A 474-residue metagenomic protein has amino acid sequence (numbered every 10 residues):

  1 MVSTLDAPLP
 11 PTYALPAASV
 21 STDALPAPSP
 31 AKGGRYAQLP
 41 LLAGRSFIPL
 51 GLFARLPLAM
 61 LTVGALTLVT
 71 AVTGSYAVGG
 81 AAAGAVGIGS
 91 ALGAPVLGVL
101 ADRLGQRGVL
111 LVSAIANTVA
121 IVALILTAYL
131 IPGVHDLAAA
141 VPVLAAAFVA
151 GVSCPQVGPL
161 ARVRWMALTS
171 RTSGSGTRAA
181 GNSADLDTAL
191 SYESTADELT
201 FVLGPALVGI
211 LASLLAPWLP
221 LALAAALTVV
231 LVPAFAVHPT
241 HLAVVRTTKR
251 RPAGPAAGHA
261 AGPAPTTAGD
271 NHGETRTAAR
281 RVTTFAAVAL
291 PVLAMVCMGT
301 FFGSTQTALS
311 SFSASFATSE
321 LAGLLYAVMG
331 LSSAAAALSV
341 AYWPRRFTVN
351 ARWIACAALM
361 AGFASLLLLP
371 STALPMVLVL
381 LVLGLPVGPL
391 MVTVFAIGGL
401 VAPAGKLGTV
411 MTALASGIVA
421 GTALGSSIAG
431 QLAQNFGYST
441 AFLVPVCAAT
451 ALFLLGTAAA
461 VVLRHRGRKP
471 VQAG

Functional and structural regions predicted by a protein language model:
A17, S21-G44, V237-T300, G474: Juxtamembrane intracellular "pre-TM" segments in multi-pass secondary transporters
P26-A94, A278-A327: Helix-loop boundary and gating motifs at the non-cytosolic
A65, P155-S173, L309, P389-A402: Intracellular juxtamembrane helix-capping segments at the cytosolic ends of symmetry-related transmembrane helices
G93-Q106, A212, A335-N350, A433: Helix-to-loop junctions at the C-terminal end of transmembrane segments in multipass secondary transporters
I115-L137, A236, L359-S371: C-terminal ends and interior cores of transmembrane alpha-helices in multi-pass membrane transporters/permeases
D136-A140, S213-A226, Q431-A451: A membrane-interface helix-boundary motif in multi-pass transporters
N350-V394: C-terminal transmembrane helical hairpin of 12-TM major facilitator-type secondary transporters
G405-Y438: A late C-terminal transmembrane helix in Major Facilitator Superfamily
